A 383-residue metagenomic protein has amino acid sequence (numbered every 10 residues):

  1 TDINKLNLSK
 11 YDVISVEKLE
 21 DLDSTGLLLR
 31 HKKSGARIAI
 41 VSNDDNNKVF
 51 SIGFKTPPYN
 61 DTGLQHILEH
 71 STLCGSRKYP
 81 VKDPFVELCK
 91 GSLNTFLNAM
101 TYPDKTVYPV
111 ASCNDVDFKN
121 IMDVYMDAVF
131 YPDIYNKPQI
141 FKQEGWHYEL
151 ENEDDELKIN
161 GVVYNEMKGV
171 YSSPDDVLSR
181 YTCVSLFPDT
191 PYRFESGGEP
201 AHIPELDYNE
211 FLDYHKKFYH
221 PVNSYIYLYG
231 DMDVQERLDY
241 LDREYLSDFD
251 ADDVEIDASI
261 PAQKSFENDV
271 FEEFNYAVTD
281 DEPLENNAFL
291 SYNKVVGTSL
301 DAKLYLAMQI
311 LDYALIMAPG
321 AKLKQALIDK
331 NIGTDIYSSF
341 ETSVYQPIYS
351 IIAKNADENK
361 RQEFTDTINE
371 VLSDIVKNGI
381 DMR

Functional and structural regions predicted by a protein language model:
T1-D45: N- or domain-start disorder-to-order transition segments that initiate the globular core
T1-K10, P57, S71, G75-K264 (+3 more regions): Charge-rich, well-structured scaffold segments of protease-associated domains
S15-K18, I40-V41, A99, E273-D281 (+1 more regions): Short amphipathic beta-strand and strand-loop transition segments with alternating hydrophobic
G26-K32, E267-D280: Short acidic-hydrophobic surface loop/beta-edge motif
G26-L28, R37-I40, S51, V107 (+2 more regions): Ordered hydrophobic segments in well-structured contexts
N46-F50: Short, conserved catalytic-motif segment at the N-terminal edge
G53-G63: Short pre-active-site segment immediately N-terminal to the catalytic Zn-binding motif
T62-C74: Active-site recognition of the HExxH zinc-binding catalytic motif
